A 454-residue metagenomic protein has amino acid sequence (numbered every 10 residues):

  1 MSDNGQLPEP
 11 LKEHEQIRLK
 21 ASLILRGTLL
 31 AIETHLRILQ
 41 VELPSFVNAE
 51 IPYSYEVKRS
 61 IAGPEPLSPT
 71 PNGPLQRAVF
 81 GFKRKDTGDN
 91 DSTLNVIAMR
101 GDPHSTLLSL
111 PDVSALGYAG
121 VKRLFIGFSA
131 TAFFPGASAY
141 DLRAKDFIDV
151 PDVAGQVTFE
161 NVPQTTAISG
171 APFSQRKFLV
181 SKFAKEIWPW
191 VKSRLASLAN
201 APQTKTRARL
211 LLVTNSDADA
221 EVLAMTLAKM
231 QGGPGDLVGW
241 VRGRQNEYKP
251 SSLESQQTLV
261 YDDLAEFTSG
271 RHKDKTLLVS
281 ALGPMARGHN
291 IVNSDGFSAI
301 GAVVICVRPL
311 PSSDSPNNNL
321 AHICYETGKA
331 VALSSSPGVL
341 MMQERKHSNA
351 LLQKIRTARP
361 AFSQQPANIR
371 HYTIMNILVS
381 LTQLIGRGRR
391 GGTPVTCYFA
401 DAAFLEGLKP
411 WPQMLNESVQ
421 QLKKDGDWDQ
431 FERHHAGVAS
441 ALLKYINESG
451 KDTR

Functional and structural regions predicted by a protein language model:
M1-R454: ASCE RecA-like P-loop NTPase motor cores that couple ATP hydrolysis to mechanical translocation on nucleic acids
